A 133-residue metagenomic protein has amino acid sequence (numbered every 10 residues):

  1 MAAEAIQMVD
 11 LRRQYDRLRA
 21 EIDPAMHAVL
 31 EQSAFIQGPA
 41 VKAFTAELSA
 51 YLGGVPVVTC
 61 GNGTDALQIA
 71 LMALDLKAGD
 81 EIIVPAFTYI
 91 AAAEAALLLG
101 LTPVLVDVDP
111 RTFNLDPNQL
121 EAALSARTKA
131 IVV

Functional and structural regions predicted by a protein language model:
M1-A34, P39: N-terminal "arm"/small-domain region of PLP-dependent enzymes with the aminotransferase-like
A2, R12, P24, V41-E47 (+3 more regions): PLP-dependent aminotransferase class I/II
A2-E4, G53, A78, L124: Residue-level preference for short coil/turn positions at secondary-structure junctions
M8-D10, G61, V132: Short beta-strand segments
S33-E81, A95-L99, V104-D107: Phosphate-binding glycine-rich loop
M72-V133: PLP-dependent aminotransferase-like
